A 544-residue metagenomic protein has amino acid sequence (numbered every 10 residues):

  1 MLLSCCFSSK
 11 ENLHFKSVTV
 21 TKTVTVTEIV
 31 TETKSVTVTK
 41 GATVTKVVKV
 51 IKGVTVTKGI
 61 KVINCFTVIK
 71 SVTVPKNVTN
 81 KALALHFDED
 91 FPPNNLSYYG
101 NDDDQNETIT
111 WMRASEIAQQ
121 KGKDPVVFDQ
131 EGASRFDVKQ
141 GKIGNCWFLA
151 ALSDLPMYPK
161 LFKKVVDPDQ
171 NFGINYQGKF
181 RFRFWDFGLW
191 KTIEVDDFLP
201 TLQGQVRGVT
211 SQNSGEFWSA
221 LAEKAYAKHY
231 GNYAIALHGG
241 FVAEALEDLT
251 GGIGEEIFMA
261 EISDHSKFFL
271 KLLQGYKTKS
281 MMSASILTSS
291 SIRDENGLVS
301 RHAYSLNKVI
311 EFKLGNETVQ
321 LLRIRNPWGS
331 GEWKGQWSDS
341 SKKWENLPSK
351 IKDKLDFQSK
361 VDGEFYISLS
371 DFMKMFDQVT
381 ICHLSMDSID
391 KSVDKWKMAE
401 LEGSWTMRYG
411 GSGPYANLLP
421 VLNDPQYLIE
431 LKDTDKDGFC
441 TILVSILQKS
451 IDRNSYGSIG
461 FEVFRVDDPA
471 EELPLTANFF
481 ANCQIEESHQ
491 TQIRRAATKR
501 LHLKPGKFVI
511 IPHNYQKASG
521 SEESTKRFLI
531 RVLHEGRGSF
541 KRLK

Functional and structural regions predicted by a protein language model:
L2-F7, T21, C65-K544: Structured alpha-helical subdomains that flank or immediately precede key functional sites
S4-K16: Low-complexity, charge- and small-residue-enriched intrinsically disordered regions
K16-K70: Long, low-complexity repeat segments with a short-period register
